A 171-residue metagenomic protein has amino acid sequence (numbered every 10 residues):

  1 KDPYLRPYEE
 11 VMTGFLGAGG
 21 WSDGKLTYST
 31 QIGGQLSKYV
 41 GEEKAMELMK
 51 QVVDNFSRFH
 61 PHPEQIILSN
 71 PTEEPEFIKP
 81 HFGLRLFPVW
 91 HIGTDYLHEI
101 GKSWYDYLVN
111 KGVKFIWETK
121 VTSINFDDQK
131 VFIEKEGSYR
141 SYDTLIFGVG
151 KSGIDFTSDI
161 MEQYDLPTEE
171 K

Functional and structural regions predicted by a protein language model:
K1-G33, K38, I67-K171: Residues forming the flavin
V40, K44, L48-F59: Conserved catalytic/binding loops enriched for acidic/polar residues
F59-H60, E76: Alpha/propeptide regions of enzymes that mature by internal proteolysis
H60-I67: Compact, glycine/acidic-enriched structural inserts
